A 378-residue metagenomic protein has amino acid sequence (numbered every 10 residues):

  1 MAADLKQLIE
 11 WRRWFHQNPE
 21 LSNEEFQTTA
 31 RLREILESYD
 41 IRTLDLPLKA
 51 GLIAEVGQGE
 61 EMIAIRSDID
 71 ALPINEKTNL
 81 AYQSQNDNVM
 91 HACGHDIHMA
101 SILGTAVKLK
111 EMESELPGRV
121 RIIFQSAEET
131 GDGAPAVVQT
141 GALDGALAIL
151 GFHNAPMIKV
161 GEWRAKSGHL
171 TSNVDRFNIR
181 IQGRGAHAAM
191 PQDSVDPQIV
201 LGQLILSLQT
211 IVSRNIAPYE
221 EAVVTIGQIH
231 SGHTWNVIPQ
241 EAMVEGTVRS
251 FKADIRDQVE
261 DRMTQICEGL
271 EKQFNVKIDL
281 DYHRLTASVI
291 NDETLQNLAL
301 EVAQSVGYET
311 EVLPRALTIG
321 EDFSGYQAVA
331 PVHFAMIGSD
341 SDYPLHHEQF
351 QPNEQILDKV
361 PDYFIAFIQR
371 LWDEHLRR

Functional and structural regions predicted by a protein language model:
M1-H91, D96, A100, V107-L116: Acidic/His- and Gly-rich active-site-bordering loop/insert found across diverse amide/peptide-bond hydrolases
W11-W14, R31, I35-Y39, K108 (+5 more regions): Generic non-transmembrane alpha-helical segments
F15, A54, I65, H95 (+8 more regions): Divalent metal-coordination and catalytic microenvironments
E25, S213-V223, K272-D281, E309-A316 (+1 more regions): Flexible, glycine/charged-enriched surface loops at secondary-structure junctions
L52-I53, L72-I74, L80-M90, I97 (+2 more regions): Histidine/acidic-residue-rich, glycine-tolerant segments that coordinate divalent metal ions
L206-S213, D281, L285-G338: Active-site-adjacent substrate-binding region of metalloamidase/peptidase-like peptide-processing proteins
V237-I278: Oxyanion-binding "anion nests"
Y308-E374: Zn-dependent metallopeptidase/amidohydrolase metal-coordination segment
